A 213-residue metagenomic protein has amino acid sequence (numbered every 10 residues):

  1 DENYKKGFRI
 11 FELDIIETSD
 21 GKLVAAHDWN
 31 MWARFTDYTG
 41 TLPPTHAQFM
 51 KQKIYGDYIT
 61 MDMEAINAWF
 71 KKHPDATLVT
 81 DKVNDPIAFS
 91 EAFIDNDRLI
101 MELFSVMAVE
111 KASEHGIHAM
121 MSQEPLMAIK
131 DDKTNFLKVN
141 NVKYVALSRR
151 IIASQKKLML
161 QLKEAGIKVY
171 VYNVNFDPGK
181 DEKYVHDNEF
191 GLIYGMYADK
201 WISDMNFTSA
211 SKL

Functional and structural regions predicted by a protein language model:
N3, D14, I66, T80 (+3 more regions): Conserved, mostly hydrophobic/aromatic
N3-N30: GT-A fold catalytic core of metal-dependent nucleotide-sugar glycosyltransferases, centered on the diacidic
G7-R9, K72-L78, D95-L99, H115-I117 (+4 more regions): Short, well-ordered coil/turn segments that N-cap beta-strands
I16, W29, V83, D199 (+1 more regions): Anionic group-transfer/hydrolysis microenvironments
D20, H27-P125, I152: Metal-dependent phosphodiesterase/phospholipase catalytic core, i.e., the His/Asp/Glu-rich active-site region
I54-T60, M120-L213: C-terminal active-site rim and adjoining tail of enzyme catalytic domains
